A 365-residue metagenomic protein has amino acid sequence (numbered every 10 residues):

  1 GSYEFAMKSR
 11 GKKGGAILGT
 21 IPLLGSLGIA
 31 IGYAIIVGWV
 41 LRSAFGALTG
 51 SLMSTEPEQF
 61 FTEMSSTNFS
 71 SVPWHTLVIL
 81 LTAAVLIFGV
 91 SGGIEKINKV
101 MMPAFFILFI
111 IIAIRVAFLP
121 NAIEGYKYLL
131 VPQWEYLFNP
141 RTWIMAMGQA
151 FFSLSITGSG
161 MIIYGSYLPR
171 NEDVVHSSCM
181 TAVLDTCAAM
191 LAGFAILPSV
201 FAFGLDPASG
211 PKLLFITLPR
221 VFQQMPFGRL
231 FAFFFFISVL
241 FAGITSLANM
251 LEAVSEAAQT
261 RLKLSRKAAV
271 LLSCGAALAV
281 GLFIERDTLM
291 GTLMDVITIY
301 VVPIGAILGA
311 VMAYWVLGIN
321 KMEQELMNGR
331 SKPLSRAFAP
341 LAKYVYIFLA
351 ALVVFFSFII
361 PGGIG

Functional and structural regions predicted by a protein language model:
S2-L24, A34-G92, N121-I144, A208-F215 (+3 more regions): Inter-helical loop and helix-membrane interface segments of multi-pass membrane transporters/permeases
E4, V37-S66, Y167-N171, H176 (+3 more regions): Helix-loop-helix connectors at the membrane interface of multi-pass transporters/channels
I21-G32, L77-A84, I97, I144-S155 (+5 more regions): Hydrophobic alpha-helical transmembrane segments of multi-pass membrane proteins
V37, F241-M250, V270-V280, T298-E325 (+1 more regions): Hydrophobic alpha-helical segments of multi-pass membrane transport proteins
N68-P73, L184-M190, R229-F233, F241-I244 (+2 more regions): Loop-to-transmembrane helix boundary motifs in multi-pass membrane proteins
H75-G93, S155-R170, F241-V254, V311-L317 (+1 more regions): Transmembrane alpha-helical segments in integral membrane proteins
E95, M102-I244: Membrane-embedded translocation segments of transport machinery
I284-A313, P333-G365: A generic transmembrane alpha-helix motif of multi-pass inner-membrane proteins
